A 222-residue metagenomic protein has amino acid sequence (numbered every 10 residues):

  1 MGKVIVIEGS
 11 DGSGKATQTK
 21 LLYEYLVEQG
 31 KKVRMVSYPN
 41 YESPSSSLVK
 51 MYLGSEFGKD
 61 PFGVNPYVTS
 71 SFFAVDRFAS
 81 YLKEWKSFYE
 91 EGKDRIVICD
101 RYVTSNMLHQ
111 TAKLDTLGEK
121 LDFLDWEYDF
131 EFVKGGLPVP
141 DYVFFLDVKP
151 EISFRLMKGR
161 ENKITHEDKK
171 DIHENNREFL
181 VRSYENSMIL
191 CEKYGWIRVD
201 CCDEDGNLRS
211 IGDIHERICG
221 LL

Functional and structural regions predicted by a protein language model:
M1-V4: Pre-Walker A (Motif I) flank of P-loop NTPase domains
I7: Hydrophobic anchor at the beta1->P-loop junction of P-loop NTPases
S10: P-loop (Walker A) phosphate-binding loop of NTP-binding proteins
K15: Conserved lysine of the Walker
Q18: Hydrophobic positions on the alpha1 helix immediately C-terminal to the Walker A/P-loop
Y23, E151-L222: NTP-dependent small-molecule kinase module
K31-G135: ATP-dependent small-molecule kinase phosphotransfer cores that center on conserved nucleotide phosphate-binding segments
T104-E185: A glycine- and Lys/Arg-enriched "phosphate-lid" helix/loop adjacent to the NTP-binding pocket of small-molecule kinases
